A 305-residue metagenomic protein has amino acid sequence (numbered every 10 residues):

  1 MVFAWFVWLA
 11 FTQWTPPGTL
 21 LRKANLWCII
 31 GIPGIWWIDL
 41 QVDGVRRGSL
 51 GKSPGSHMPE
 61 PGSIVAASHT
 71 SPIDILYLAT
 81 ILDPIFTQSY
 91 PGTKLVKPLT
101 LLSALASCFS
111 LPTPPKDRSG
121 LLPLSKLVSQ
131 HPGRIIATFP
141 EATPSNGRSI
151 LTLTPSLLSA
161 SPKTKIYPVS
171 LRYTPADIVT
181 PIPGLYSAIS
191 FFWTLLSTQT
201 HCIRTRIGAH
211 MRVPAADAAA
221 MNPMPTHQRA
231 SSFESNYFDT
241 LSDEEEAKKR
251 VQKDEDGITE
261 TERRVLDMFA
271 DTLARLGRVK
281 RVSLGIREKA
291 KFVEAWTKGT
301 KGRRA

Functional and structural regions predicted by a protein language model:
M1, G44-M58, L284-A305: Eukaryotic N-terminal targeting leaders
M1-D39, F292-A305: N-terminal membrane-anchoring alpha-helices
T15-W27, W36-D39, P54-R118: Catalytic core of membrane glycerolipid acyltransferases/transacylases, capturing the structured, soluble-facing
W27-I29, I38-S56, K126-V128, T194-L195: Beta-strand elements of modular eukaryotic interaction domains
P61-A67, P132-P140, T164: Generic beta-sheet signal
P114-S129: A Trp-anchored, charged/polar loop motif used as the substrate-binding/catalytic surface of acyl/ester-handling
R134-I135, A142-D256: A cross-family acyltransferase "interaction/gating" segment
S231-L276, S283-I286, A290: Cytosolic terminal low-complexity segments enriched in Ser/Thr and acidic residues
